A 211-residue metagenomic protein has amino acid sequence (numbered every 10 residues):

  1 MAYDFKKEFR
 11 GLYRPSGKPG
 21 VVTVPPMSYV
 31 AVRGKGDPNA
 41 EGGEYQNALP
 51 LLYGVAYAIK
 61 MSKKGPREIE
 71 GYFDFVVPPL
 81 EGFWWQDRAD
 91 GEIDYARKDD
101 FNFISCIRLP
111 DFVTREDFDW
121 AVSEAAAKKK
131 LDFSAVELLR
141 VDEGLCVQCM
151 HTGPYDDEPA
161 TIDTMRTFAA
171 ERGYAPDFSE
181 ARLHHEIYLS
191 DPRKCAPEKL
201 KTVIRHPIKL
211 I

Functional and structural regions predicted by a protein language model:
M1-I211: A solvent-exposed interaction/effector surface
